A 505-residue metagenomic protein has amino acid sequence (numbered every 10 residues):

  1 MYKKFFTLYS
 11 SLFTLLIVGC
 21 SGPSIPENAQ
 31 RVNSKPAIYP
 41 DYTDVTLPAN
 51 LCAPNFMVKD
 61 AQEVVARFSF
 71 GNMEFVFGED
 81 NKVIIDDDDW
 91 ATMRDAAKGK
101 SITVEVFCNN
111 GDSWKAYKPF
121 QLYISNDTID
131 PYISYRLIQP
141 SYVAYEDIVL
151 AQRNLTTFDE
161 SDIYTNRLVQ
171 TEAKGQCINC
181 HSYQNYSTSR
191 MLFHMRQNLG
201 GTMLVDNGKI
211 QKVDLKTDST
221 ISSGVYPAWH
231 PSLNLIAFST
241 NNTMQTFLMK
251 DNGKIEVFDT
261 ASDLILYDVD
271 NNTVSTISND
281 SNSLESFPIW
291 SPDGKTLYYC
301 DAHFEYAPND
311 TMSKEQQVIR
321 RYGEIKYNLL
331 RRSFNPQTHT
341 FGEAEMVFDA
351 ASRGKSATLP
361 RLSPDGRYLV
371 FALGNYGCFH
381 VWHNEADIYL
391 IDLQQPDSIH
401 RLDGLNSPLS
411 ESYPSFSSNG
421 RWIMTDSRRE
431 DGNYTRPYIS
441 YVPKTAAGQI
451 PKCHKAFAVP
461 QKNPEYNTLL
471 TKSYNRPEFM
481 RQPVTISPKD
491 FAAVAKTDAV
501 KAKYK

Functional and structural regions predicted by a protein language model:
M1-S10: Bacterial N-terminal signal peptides that target proteins for export
K3-K4, L15-I17, F75: Hydrophobic transmembrane signal anchors and adjacent membrane-proximal interface regions, especially in viral
Y9-G19: Bacterial N-terminal signal peptides
C20-K505: Sequence signature of WD/YWTD-type beta-propeller architectures
